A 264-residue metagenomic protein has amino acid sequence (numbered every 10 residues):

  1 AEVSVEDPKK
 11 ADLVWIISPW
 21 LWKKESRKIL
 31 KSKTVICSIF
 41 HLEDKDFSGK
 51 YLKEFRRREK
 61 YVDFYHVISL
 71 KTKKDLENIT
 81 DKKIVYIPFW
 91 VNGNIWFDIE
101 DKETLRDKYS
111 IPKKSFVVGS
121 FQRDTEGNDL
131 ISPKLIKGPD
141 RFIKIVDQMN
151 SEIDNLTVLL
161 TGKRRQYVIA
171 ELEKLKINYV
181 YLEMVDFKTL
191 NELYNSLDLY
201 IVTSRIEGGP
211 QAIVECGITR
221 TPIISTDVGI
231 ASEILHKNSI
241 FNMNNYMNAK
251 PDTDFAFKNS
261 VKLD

Functional and structural regions predicted by a protein language model:
K45-G49, N78, V91-K108, K114: Acidic anion/phosphate-binding donor-loop and adjacent secondary structure in glycosyltransferase catalytic cores
D63-D75, D81-E100, F121-Q122: Donor nucleotide-sugar binding/catalytic pocket of nucleotide-sugar-dependent glycosyltransferases
R106-K108, K113-Y167: Conserved catalytic-core segment of nucleotide-activated headgroup transferases in glycan assembly
G162, Y167-K188: Nucleotide-activated donor-binding/catalytic signature segment of Leloir-type glycosyltransferases, i.e., the conserved
E192-L197: Short alpha-helical donor nucleotide-sugar binding micro-motif in glycosyltransferases
R205: Aromatic "clamp/platform" in nucleotide-sugar-dependent glycosyltransferases that forms part of the donor/acceptor
P222-S225: Short hydrophobic beta-strand element within catalytic cores of glycosyltransferases and related nucleotide-activated
N238-M247, F255-F257: Conserved acidic donor-binding segment of nucleotide-sugar-dependent glycosyltransferases
